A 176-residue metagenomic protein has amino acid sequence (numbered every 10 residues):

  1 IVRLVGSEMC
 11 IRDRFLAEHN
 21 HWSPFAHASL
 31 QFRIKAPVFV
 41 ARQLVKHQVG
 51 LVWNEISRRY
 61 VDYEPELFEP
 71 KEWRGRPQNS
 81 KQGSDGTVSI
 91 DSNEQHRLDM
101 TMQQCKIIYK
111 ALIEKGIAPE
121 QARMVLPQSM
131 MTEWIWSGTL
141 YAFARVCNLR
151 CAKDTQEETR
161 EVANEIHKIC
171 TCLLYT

Functional and structural regions predicted by a protein language model:
R3, S7-E8, R12-L174: Family-specific signature for flavin-dependent thymidylate synthase
